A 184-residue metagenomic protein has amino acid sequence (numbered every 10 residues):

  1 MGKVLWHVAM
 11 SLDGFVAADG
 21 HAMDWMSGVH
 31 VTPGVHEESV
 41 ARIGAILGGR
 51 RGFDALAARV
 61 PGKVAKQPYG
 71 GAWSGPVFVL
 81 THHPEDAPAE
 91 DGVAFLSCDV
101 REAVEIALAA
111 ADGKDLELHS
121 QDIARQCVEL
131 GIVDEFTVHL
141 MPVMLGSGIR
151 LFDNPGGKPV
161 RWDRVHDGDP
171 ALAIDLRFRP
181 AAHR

Functional and structural regions predicted by a protein language model:
M1-R184: Enzymes that bind and transform nitrogen-containing heteroaromatic metabolites
